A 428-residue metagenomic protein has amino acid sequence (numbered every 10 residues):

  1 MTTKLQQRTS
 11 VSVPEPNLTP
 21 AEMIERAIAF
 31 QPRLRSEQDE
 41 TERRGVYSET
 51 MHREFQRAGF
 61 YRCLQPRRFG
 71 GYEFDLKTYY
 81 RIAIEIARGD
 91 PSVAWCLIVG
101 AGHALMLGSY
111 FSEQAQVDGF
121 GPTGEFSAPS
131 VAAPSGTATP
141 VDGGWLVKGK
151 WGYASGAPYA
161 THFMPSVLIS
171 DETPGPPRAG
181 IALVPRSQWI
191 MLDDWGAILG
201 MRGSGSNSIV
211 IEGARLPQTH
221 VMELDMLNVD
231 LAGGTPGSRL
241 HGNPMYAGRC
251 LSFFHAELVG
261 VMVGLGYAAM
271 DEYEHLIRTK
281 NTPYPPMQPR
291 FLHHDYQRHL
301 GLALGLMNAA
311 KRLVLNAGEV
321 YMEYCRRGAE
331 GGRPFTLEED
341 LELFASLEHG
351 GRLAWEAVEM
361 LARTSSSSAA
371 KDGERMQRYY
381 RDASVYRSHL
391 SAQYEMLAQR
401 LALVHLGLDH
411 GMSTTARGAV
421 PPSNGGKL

Functional and structural regions predicted by a protein language model:
M1-E25, A29, A416-L428: Basic/polar N-terminal segments that are highly enriched at the extreme N-terminus, encompassing both cleavable
E22, R26, R43-Y47, G200-G203 (+1 more regions): Short, contiguous, pocket-lining structural segments that sit at or immediately flank catalytic/ligand-binding sites
I28, G264-Y267, D271, G301-N308 (+4 more regions): Generic structural signal for well-ordered, non-transmembrane alpha-helical segments in soluble/cytosolic regions
R35, D39-E42, A309-H349, E359-A370: C-terminal helix-coil-helix/basic helical segment that borders enzyme active sites and/or dimer interfaces and provides
Y47-R57, R62-T161, P174-A179: Glycine-rich flavin
A154-W195, G205-S206: A short core secondary-structure module
S206-M307: Glycine-rich beta->alpha junctions and the first turn(s) of the following alpha-helix
S365-L428: Glycine-rich phosphate/cofactor-binding loops in nucleotide/flavin-utilizing enzymes
